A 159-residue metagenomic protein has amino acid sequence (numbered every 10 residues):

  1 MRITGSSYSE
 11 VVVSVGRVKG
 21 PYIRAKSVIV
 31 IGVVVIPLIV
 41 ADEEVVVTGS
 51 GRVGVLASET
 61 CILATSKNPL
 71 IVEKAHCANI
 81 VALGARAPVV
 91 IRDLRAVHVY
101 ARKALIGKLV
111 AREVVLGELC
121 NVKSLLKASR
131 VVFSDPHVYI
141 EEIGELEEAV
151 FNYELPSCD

Functional and structural regions predicted by a protein language model:
M1-D159: Extended beta-solenoid/beta-helix repeat architectures
